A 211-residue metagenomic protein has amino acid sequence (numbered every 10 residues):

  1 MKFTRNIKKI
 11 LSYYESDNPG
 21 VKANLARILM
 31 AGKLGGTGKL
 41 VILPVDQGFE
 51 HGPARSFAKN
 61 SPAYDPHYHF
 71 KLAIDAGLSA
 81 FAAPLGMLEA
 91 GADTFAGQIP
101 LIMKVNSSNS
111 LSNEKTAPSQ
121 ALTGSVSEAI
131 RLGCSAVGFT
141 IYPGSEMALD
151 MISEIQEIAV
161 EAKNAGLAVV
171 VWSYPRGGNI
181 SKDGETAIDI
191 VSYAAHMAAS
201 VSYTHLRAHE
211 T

Functional and structural regions predicted by a protein language model:
M1-P100: N-terminal capping/small domains of soluble enzymes
L40-I42, A80, P100-I102, A136 (+2 more regions): Structural preference for beta-strand elements that scaffold enzyme active sites
L43, A129, W172: Conserved, mostly hydrophobic/aromatic
Q47-Y64, S107-Q120, A148, G177-D189: Active-site mouth loops of central-metabolism enzymes
H69, S125, I155-I158, A194 (+1 more regions): Aromatic/hydrophobic pocket-lining residues that form π-stacking "cages" and hydrophobic walls in ligand
F70, I74-I152: Active-site beta->alpha loop and helix N-cap motifs at the rims of alpha/beta catalytic domains
A136-M147, M151-M197: Conserved anion-binding
T204-T211: Conserved small/polar residues in nucleotide/adenosyl-binding loops
